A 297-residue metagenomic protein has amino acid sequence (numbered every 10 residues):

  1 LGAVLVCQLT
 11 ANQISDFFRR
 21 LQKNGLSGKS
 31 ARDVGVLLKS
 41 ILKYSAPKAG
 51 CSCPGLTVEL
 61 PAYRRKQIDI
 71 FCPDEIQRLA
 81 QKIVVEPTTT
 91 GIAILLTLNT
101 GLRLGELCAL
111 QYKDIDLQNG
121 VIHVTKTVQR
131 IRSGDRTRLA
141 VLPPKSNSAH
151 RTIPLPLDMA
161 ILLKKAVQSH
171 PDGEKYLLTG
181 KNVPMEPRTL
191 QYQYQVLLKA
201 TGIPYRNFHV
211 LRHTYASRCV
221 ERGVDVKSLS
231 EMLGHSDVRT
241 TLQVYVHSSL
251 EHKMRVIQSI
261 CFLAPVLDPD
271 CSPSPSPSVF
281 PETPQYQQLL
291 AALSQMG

Functional and structural regions predicted by a protein language model:
L1-A46, G50, R65, T88 (+2 more regions): N-terminal core-binding DNA-recognition domain of tyrosine site-specific recombinases/integrases
Q8-A11, P73, Q81, A109 (+4 more regions): Phosphate-coordinating loops and pocket residues in cytosolic domains that bind phosphorylated ligands
G28, R32-V34, P47-S52, L56-L110 (+4 more regions): Basic, Lys/Arg- and aromatic-enriched nucleic-acid-binding interface segment
K29, P47, L95, N99-E106 (+5 more regions): C-terminal catalytic core of tyrosine-transesterase DNA break-rejoin enzymes
S45-P54, L117, K126-S133, K165-E174 (+4 more regions): Proline-centered turn/helix-capping motifs that create local helix->coil transitions or kinks
I70, V128, L233-Q258: Catalytic-site neighborhood detector that most strongly recognizes the C-terminal catalytic loop/helix of tyrosine
D74, T127-S133, P156-P204: Active-site/catalytic core of tyrosine-dependent DNA strand-transfer enzymes
N119, R130-R132, R138-H150, P154-M159 (+2 more regions): C-terminal secondary-structure termini that scaffold catalytic or DNA-interacting sites
